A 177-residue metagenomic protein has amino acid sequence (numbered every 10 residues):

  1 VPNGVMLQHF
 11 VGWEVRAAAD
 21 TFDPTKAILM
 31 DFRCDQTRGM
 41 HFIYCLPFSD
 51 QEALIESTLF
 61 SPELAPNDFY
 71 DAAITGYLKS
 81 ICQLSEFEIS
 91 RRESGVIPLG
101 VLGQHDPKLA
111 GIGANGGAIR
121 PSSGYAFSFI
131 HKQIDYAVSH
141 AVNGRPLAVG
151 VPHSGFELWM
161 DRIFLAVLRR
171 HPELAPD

Functional and structural regions predicted by a protein language model:
V1-E88, I97-H105: Predominantly flavin-linked oxidoreductase catalytic cores and closely associated redox partners
L7, P121-Y125: Aromatic-anchored, charged helix-turn/loop surface patch used as a conserved interaction hotspot
D35-M40, S94-I112, P121, F164-A175: FAD-binding beta-loop-beta segment adjacent to the flavin cofactor pocket
C45, D50-E52, D106-S122: Short FAD-binding loop at a beta-strand-to-alpha-helix junction that anchors the flavin cofactor in diverse
A72-K79, A126-R145: An active-site-proximal "capping" alpha-helix that borders the catalytic cofactor pocket
S90-S94, S154: Short catalytic/ligand-gating loop segments at beta-alpha or beta-beta junctions within enzyme catalytic domains
K108, F127, H131, V149-S154: AAA+ P-loop NTPase domains with strong preference for DNA replication initiators and clamp-loader complexes
D135-D177: C-terminal helical "tail/cap" subdomain of flavin- and related membrane-associated enzymes
